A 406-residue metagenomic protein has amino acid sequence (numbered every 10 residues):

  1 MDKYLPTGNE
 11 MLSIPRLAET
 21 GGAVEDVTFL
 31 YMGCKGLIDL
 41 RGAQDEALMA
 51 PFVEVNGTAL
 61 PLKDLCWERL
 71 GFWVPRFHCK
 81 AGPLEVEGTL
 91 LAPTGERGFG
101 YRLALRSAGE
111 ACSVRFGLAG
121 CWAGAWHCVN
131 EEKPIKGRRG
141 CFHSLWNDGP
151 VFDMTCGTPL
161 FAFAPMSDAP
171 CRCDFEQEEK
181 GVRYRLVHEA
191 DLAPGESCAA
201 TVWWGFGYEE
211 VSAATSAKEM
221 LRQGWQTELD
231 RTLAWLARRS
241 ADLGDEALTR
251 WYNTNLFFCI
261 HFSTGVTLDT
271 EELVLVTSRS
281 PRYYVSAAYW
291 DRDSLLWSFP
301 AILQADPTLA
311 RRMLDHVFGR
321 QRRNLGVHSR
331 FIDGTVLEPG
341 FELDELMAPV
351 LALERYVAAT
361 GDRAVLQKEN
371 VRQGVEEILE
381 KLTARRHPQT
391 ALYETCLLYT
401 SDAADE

Functional and structural regions predicted by a protein language model:
M1-G244: Terminal accessory carbohydrate-recognition/targeting modules of carbohydrate-active enzymes
A111-R115, S212, T308-R311, T360-R372: Short secondary-structure capping/junction motifs at helix and strand boundaries
G120-C121, F206-G207, D315-R322, Q373-V375: Amphipathic alpha-helical scaffolding segments
D230-L366: Substrate-binding groove/exosite segments of carbohydrate-active enzymes
T254, H316, G374-R385: Alpha-helical scaffold segments in carbohydrate-active enzymes
T264-L268, T383-L392: Proline-centered turn/helix-capping motifs that create local helix->coil transitions or kinks
Y399-E406: Conserved small/polar residues in nucleotide/adenosyl-binding loops
